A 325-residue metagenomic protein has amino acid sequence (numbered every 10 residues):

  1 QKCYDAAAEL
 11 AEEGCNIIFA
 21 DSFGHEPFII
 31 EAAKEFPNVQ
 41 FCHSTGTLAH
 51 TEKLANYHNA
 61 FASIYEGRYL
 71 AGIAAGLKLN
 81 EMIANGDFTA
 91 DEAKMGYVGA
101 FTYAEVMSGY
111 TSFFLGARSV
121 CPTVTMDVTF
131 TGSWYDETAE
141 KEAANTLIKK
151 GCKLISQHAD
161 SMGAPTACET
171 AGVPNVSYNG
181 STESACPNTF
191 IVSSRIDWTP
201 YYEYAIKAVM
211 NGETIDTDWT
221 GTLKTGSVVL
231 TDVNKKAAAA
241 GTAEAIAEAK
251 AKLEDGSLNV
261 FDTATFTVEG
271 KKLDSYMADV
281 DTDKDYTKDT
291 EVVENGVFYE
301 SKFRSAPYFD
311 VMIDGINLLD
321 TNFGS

Functional and structural regions predicted by a protein language model:
Q1-S325: A residue-level marker of the well-folded mature domains of exported/periplasmic proteins
